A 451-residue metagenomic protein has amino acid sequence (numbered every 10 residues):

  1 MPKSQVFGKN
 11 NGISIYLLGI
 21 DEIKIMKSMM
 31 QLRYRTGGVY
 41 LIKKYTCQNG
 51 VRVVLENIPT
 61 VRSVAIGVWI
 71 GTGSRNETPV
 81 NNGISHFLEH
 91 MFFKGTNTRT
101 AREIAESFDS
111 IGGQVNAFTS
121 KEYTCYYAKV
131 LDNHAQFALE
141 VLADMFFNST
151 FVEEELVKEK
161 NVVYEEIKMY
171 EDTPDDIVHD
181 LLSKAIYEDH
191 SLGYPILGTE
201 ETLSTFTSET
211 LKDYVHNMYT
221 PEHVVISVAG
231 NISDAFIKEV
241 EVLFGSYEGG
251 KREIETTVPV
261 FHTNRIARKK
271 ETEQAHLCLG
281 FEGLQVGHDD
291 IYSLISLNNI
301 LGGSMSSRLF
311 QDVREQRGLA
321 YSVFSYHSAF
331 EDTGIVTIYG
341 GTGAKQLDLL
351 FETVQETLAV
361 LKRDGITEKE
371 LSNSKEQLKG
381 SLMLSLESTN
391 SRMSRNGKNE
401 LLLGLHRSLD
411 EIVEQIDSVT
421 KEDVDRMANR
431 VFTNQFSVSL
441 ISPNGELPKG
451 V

Functional and structural regions predicted by a protein language model:
M1-G8: Cationic, amphipathic, low-complexity segments that mediate targeting or membrane/lipid association
I13-Y40: Short, Lys/Arg-enriched N-terminal segments with co-localized hydrophobic residues within the first ~10-30 amino acids
G37-Y40, T46, N57, I104-K251 (+3 more regions): Charge-rich, well-structured scaffold segments of protease-associated domains
T60, A65-K129, G303-L319: M16/MPP (pitrilysin/insulinase) zinc-metallopeptidase core fold and M16-derived inactive scaffolds
G67-W69, K251-R308: His/Glu-based metal-binding/catalytic segments typifying zinc-dependent metallopeptidases
E77, N81, A135, L139 (+5 more regions): Short, charged, low-complexity patches
